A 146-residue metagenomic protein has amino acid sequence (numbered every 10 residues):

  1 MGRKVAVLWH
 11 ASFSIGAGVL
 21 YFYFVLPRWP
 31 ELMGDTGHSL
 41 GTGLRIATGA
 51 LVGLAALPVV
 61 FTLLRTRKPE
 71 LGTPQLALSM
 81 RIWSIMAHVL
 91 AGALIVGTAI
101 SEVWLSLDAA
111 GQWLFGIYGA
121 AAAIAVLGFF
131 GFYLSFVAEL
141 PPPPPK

Functional and structural regions predicted by a protein language model:
M1-G72, P145: Extreme N-terminal targeting and regulatory segments of eukaryotic proteins
F13, L44-L51, R81-A91, Y118-A121: Alpha-helical transmembrane segments of integral membrane proteins, emphasizing hydrophobic/aromatic residues
S14-Y21, H88-A99: Hydrophobic alpha-helical transmembrane segments of multi-pass integral membrane proteins
V25-W29, V60-T66, A99-S106, F129 (+1 more regions): Transmembrane helix-loop junctions and nearby membrane-interface residues
R67-V89: Loop-to-transmembrane helix junctions at the membrane interface
G92-L114: Alpha-helical transmembrane segments and their membrane-interface junctions in multi-pass membrane proteins
S106-F132: Hydrophobic alpha-helical transmembrane segments and immediately flanking/interface helices in integral membrane
F132-K146: Proline-rich, low-complexity intrinsically disordered regions
